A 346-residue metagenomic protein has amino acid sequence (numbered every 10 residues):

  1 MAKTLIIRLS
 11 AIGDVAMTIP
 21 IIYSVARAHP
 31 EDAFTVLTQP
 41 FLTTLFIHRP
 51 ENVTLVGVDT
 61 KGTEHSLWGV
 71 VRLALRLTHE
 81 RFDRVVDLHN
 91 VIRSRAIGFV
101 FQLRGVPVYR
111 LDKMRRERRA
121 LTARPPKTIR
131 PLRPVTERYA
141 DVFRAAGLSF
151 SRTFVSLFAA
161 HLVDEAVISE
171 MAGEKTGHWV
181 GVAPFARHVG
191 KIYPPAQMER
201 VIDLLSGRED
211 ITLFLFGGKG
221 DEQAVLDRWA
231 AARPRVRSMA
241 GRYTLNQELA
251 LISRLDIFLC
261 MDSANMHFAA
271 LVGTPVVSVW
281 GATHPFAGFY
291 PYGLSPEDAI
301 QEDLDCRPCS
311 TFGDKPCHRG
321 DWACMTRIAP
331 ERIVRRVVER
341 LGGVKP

Functional and structural regions predicted by a protein language model:
M1-P346: Catalytic machinery of carbohydrate-active enzymes, primarily nucleotide-sugar-dependent glycosyltransferases
